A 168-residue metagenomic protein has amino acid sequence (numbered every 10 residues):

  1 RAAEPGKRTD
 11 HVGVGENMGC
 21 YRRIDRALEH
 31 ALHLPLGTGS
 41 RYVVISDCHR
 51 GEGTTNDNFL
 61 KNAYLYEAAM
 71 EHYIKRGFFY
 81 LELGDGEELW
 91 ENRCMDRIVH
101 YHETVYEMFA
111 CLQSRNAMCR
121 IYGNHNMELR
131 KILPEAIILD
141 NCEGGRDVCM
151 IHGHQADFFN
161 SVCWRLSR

Functional and structural regions predicted by a protein language model:
R1-R41: Acidic, histidine-bearing metal-coordination/catalytic regions of metal-dependent phosphoesterases
T9, G123, M150-H152: Intrinsically disordered, low-complexity regions enriched for glutamine and histidine
G39, I45, R50-G144: Core catalytic region of metal-dependent phosphoesterases/phosphodiesterases, especially metallo-beta-lactamase-like
V44-I45, D147-H152, D157: Short hydrophobic-aromatic micro-motifs
G153-R168: Active-site-proximal loop/helix segment associated with metal-binding centers of metalloenzymes
